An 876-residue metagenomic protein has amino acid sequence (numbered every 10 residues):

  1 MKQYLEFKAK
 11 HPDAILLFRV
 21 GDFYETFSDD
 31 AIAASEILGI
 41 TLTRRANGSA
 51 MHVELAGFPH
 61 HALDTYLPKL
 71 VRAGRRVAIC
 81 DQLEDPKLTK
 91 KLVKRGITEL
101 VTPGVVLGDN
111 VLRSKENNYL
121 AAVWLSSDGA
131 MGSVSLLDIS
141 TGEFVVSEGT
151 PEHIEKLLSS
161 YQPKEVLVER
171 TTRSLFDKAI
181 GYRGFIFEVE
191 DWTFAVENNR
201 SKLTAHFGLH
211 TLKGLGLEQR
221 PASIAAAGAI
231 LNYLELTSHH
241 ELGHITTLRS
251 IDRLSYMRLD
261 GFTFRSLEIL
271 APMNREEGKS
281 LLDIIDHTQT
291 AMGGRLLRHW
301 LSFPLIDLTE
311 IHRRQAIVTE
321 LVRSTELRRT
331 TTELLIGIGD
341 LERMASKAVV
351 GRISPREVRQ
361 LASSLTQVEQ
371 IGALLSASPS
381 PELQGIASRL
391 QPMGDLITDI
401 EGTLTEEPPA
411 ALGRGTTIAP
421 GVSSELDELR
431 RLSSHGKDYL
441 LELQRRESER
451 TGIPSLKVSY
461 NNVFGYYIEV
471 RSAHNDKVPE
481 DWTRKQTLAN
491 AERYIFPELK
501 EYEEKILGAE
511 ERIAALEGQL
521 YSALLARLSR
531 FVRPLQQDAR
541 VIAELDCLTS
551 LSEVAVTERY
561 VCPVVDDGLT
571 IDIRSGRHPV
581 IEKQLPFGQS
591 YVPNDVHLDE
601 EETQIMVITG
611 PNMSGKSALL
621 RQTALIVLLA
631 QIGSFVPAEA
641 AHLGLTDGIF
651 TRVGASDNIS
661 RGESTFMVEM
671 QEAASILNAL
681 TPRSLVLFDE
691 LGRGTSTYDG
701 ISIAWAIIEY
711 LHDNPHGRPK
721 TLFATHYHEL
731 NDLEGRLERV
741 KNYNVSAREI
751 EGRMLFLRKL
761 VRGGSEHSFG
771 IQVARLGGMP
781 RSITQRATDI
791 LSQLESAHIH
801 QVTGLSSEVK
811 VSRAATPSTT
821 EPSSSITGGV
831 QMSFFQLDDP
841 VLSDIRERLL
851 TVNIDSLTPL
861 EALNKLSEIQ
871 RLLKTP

Functional and structural regions predicted by a protein language model:
M1, L17, Y24, S28-A31 (+34 more regions): Amphipathic alpha-helical transducer elements in NTP-driven molecular machines
M1-E320, I336, D340-V349, I353-R445 (+2 more regions): Charged catalytic and DNA/RNA-contacting regions of genome-maintenance and nucleic-acid-processing enzymes
S28-A31, R220, Q289-T290, R298-W300 (+4 more regions): ATPase nucleotide-binding head domains, primarily ABC-like/P-loop NTPase cores
C80, P103-R113, E241, S376-E382 (+6 more regions): Active-site phosphate-binding and catalytic loops of NTP-dependent enzymes
F194-K202, M257-R258, T263, I269-N274 (+4 more regions): Amphipathic heptad-repeat alpha-helical coiled-coil/stalk segments that mediate oligomerization, filament/stalk
I311, V318, R328-L334, L361 (+11 more regions): Amphipathic alpha-helical coiled-coil segments
V350, S354, Q367, G385 (+3 more regions): Charged, surface-exposed helical/loop "interaction arms" that form contiguous linear patches used for dimerization
Q831, L837-P876: C-terminal tails and terminal domains of large nucleic-acid-associated and other macromolecular-machine proteins
